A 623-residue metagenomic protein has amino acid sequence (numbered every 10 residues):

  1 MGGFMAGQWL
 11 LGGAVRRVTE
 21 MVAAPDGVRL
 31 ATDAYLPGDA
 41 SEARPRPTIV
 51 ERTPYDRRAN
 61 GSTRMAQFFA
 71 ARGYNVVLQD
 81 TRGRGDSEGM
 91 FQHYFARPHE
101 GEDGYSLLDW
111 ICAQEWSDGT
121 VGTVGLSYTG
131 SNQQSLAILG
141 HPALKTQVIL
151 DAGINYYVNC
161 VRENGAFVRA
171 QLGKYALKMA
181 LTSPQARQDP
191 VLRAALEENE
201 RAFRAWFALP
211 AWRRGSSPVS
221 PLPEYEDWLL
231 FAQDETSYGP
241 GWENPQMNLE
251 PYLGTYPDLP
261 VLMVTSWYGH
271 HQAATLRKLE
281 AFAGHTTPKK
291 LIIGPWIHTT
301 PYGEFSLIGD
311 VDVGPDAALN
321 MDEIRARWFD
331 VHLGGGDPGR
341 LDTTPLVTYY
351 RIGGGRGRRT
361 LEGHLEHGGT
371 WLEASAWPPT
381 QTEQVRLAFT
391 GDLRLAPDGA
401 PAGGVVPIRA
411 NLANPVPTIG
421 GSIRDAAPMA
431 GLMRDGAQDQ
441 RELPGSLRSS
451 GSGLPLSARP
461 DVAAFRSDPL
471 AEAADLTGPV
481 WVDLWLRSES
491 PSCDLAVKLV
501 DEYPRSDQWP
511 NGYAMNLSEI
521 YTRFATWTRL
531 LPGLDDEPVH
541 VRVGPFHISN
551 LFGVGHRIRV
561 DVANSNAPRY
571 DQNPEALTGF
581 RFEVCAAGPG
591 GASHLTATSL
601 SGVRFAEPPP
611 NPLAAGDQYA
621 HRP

Functional and structural regions predicted by a protein language model:
F4-R44, L470-E472: N-terminal cap/lid segment of alpha/beta-hydrolase-fold proteins
D39-C112, V161-R162, G303-V313, R459 (+3 more regions): Cap/lid segment of the alpha/beta-hydrolase catalytic domain
A71, I138-T255: Accessory cap/linker subdomain of secreted extracellular hydrolases
W116-S127: Alpha/beta-hydrolase fold nucleophile elbow
G125-S135: Glycine-rich nucleophile elbow surrounding the catalytic serine of serine-hydrolase chemistry
E197-S216, G309-P623: C-terminal, loop-rich substrate-recognition/catalytic regions characterized by aromatic stacking residues
M263-T265: Short beta-strand/loop motif that positions the catalytic acidic residue of the alpha/beta-hydrolase fold
A273-K289: Active-site-adjacent alpha-helix of alpha/beta-hydrolase-fold enzymes
